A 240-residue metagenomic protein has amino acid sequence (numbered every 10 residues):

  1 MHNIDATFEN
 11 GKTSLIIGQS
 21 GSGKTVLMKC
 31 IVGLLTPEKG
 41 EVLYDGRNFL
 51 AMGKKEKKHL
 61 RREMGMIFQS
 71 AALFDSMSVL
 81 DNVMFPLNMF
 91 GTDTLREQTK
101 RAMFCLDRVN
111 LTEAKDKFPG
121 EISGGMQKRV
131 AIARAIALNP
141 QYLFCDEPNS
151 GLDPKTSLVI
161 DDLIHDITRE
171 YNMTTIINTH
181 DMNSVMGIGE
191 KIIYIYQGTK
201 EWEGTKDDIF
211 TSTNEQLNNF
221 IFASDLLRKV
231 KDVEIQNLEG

Functional and structural regions predicted by a protein language model:
V32: Helix-to-loop junction immediately C-terminal to a conserved catalytic motif
G40-N48: Conserved ABC transporter NBD signature motif
N48, L95-E113: Conserved ABC ATPase "signature" region
F118-I122, M126: Conserved ABC ATPase signature
A137-Q141: A short, proline-enriched helix->beta-strand linker immediately N-terminal to the Walker B motif in ABC-type P-loop
L143-D146: Catalytic Walker B motif of ABC-type/P-loop ATPase nucleotide-binding domains
P154-T156: Helix N-cap at the start of a conserved alpha-helix in ABC-type nucleotide-binding domains
